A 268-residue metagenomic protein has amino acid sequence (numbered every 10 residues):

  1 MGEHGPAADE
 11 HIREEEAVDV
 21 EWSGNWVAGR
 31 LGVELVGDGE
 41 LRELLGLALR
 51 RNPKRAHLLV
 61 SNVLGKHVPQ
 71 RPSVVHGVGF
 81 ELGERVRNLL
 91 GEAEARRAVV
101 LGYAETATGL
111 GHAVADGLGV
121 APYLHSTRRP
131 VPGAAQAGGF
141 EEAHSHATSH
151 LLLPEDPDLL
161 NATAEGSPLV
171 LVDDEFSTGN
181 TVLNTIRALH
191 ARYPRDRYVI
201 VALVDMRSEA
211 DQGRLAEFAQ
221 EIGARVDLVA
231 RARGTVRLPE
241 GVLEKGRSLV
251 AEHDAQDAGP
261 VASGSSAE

Functional and structural regions predicted by a protein language model:
M1-E268: PRPP-associated nucleotide enzymes
